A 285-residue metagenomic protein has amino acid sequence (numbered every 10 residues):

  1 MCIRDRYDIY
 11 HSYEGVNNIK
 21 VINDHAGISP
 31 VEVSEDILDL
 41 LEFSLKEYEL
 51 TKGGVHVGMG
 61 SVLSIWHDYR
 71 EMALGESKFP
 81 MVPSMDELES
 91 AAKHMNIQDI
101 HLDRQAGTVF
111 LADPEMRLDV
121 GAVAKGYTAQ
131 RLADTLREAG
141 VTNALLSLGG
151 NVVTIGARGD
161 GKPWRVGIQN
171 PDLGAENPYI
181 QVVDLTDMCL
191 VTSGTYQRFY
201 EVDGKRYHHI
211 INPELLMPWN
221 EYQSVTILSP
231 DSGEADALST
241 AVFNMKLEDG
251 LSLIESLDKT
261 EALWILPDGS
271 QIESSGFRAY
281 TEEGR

Functional and structural regions predicted by a protein language model:
R4-R285: Mature catalytic core of soluble alpha/beta enzymes
